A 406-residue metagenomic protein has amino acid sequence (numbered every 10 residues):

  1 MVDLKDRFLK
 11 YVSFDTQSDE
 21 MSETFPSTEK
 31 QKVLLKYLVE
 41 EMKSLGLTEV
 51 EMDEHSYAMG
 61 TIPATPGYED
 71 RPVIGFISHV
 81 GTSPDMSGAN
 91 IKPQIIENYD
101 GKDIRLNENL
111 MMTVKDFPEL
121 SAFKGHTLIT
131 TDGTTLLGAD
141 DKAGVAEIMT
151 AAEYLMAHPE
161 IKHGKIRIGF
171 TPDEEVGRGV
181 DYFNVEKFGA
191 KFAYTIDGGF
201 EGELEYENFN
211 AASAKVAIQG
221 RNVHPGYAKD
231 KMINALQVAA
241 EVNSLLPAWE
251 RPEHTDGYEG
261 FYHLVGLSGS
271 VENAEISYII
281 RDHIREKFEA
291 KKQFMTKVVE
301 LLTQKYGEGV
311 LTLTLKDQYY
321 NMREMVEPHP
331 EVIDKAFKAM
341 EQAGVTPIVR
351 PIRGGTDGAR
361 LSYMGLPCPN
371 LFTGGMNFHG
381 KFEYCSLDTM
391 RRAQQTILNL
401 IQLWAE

Functional and structural regions predicted by a protein language model:
V2-E29, I129-T130, Y319, H379-G380: N-terminal capping segment at the start of a domain
E20, E49, E160-K165, A248-H263 (+3 more regions): Flexible, glycine/charged-enriched surface loops at secondary-structure junctions
E23-R71, G75-I77, G81: A non-catalytic alpha/beta surface segment that caps or lines the substrate-entry region of metallo-dependent hydrolase
Y68-K165, F170, R392: Active-site metal-coordination/substrate-binding segment of hydrolases, especially metallo-dependent peptidases
S121-F209, W249-V265, G269, I276-H283 (+2 more regions): Acidic/histidine-rich catalytic neighborhood of metal-dependent amide-processing enzymes
D181, V185-Q237, I284-E341: Metal-dependent peptidase/peptidase-like ectodomains
I233-P252, E286-V298, D334-E341, P347 (+1 more regions): His/Asp/Glu-rich mid-to-C-terminal helical/loop segments that flank catalytic regions of hydrolases
Q237-H254, F261-H263, V310, Y320-P369: Active-site-adjacent substrate-binding region of metalloamidase/peptidase-like peptide-processing proteins
